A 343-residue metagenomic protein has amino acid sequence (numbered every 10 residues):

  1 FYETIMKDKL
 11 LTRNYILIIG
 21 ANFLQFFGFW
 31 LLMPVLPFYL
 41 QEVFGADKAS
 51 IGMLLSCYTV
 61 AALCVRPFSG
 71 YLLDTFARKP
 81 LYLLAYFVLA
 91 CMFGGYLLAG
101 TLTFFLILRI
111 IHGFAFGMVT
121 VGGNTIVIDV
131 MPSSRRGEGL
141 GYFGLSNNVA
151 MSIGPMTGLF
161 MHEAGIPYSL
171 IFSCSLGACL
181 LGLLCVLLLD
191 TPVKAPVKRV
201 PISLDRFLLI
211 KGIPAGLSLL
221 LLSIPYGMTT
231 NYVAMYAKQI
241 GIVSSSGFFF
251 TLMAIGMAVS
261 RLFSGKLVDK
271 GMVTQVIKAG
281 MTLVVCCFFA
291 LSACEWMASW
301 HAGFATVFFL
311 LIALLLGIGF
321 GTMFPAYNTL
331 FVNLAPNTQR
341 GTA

Functional and structural regions predicted by a protein language model:
R13-G52, Y226-Y236, I240-I242: Helix-loop boundary and gating motifs at the non-cytosolic
G45, A77, L98-F104, M272 (+1 more regions): Helix-breaking motifs and short loop linkers at transmembrane-helix boundaries and internal kinks in secondary membrane
T59-P67, M151-S152, A254-A258, L262: Residue-level signature of mid-helix packing/kink "hotspots" within the transmembrane helices of 12-pass Major
C64-G100: Conserved MFS/SLC helix-loop-helix module at the cytosolic interface between two early adjacent transmembrane helices
P80-G94, Q275-A290: Structural signature of the two symmetry-related core transmembrane helices
T103-I111, V307-L315: Paired small-residue
I110-S146: Cytoplasmic helix-loop-helix junction between adjacent transmembrane helices in 12-TM secondary transporters
L176-A195: C-terminal membrane-cytosol helix-exit motif in multi-pass small-molecule transporters
